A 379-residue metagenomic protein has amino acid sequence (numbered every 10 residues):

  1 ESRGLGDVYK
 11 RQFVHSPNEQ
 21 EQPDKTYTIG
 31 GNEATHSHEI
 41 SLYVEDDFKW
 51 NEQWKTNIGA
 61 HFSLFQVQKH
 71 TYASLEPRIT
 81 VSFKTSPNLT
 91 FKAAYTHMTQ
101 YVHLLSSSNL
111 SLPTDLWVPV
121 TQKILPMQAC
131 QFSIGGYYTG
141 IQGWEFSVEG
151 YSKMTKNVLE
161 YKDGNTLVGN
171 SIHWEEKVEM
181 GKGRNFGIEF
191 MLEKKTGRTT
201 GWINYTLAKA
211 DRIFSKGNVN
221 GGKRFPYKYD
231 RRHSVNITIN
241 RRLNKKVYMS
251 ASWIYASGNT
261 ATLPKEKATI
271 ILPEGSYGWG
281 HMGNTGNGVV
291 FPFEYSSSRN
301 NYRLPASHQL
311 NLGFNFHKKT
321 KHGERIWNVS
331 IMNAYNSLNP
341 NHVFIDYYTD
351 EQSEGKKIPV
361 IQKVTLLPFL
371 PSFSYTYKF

Functional and structural regions predicted by a protein language model:
E1-Q12: Single conserved hydrophobic/aromatic residue that forms the stacking wall/gate of nucleotide- or nucleobase-binding
G30-S37, S41, L125, E145-N204 (+3 more regions): Outer membrane beta-barrel strand-and-loop segments of large Gram-negative receptors, especially TonB-dependent
A34-Q68, S74-R78, K194-D211: Surface-exposed extracellular loop regions of Gram-negative outer-membrane beta-barrel proteins
L42-D46, I79-F83, I134-Y138, I188-K194 (+6 more regions): Residues on the lipid-exposed face of transmembrane beta-strands in outer-membrane beta-barrel proteins
N51, S152-M154, I172, E176-K265: Gram-negative outer-membrane beta-barrel transporters
Q53-T56, N88-F91, Q142-F146, R198-W202 (+2 more regions): Repeated loop/turn-to-beta-strand initiation elements of outer-membrane beta-barrel proteins
P87-F132, S152-E175, S252-K267, N339-H342: Surface-exposed extracellular loop regions of Gram-negative outer-membrane beta-barrel proteins, predominantly
K246, Y255-V290, P305-Q309, F316-F379: C-terminal beta-signal and adjacent terminal beta-strands/loops of Gram-negative outer-membrane beta-barrel proteins
